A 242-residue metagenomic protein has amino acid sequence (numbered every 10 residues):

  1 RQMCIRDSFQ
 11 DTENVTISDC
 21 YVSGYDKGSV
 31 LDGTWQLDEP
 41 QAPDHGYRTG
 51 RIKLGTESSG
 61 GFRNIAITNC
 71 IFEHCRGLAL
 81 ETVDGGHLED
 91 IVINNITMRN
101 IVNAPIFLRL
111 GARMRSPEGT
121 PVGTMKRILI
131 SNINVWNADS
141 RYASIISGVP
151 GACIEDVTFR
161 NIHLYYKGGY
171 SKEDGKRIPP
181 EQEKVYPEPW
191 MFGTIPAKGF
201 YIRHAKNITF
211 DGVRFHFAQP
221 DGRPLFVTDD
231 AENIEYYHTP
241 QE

Functional and structural regions predicted by a protein language model:
R1-I5: Short, small-residue-biased leader/transition segments that mark boundaries at the very start of proteins
R6, N14-S59, G77-V83, I101-V122 (+4 more regions): Acidic/polar low-complexity surface segments
V15-S18, F62-I67, L88-I93, M125-I130 (+3 more regions): All-beta strand scaffolds that present successive hydrophobic residues in beta-strands
S59-G61, A66-M98, P105: Long, well-ordered mid-to-C-terminal structural blocks that present hydrophobic/aromatic surfaces
R127-N132, N137, G148-V149, C153-K167: Flexible, acidic glycine-rich loops studded with aromatic residues
D156, Y186-P187, I202, K206: Cross-kingdom leucine-rich repeat
G199-E242: In a subset of proteins, long, contiguous C-terminal domains/tails are tracked
